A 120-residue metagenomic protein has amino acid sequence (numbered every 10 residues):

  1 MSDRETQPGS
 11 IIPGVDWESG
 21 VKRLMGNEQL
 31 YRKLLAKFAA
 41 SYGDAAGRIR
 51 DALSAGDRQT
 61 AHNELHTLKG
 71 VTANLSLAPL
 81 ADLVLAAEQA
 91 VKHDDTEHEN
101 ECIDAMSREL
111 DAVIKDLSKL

Functional and structural regions predicted by a protein language model:
M1-L120: Two-component system phosphorelay core
